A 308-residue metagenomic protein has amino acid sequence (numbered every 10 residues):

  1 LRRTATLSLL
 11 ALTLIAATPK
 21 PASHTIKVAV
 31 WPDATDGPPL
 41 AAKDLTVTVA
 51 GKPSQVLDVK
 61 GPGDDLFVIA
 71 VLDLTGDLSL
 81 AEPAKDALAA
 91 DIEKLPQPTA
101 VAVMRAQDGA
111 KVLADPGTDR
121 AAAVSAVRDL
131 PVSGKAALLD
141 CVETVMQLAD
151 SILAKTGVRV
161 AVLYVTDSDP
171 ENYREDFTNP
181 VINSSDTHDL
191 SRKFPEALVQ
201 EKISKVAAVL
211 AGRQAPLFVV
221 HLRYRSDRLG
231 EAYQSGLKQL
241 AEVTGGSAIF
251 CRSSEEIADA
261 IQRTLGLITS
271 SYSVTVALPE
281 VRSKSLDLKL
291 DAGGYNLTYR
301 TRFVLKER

Functional and structural regions predicted by a protein language model:
A5-L14: Bacterial N-terminal signal peptides
A17-G76, A81-A90: Eukaryote-biased intrinsically disordered, low-complexity acidic regions enriched in Ser/Thr/Pro
P19-H24, Q239, R252-R308: C-terminal "exit" segments of structured domains
G61-D115, L138-L148, T156-T166, V220: Von Willebrand factor
V71-S79, D91, D108-A114, A126-K135 (+3 more regions): Second-shell loop/turn segments in exported
G76, A89-Q97, R128-V132, M146-A154 (+4 more regions): Sec-exported extracytoplasmic/periplasmic mature domains
K111, A121-V160, P170-N172, K193 (+3 more regions): Von Willebrand factor
S168-Q239, V243: VWA/integrin I-like adhesion module and closely mimicked acidic/polar interface patches used
